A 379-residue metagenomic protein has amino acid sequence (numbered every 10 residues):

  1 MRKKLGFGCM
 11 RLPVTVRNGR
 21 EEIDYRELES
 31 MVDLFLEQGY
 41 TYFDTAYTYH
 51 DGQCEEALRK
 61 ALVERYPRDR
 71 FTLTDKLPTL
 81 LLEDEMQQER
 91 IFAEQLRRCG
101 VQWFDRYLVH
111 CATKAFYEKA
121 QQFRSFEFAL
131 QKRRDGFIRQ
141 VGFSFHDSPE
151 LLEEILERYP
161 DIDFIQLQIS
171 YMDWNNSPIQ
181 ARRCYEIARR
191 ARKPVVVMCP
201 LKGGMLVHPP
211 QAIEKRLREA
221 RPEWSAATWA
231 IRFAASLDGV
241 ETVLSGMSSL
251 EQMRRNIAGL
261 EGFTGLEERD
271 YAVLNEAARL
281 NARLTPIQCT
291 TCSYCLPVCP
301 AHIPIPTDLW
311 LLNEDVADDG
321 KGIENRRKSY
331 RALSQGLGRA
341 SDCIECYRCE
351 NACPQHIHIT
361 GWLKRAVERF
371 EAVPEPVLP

Functional and structural regions predicted by a protein language model:
M1-R2, E37, R59-T72, A93-Q102 (+3 more regions): Acidic (Asp/Glu)-rich catalytic clusters
M1-R70, F128, R134: N-terminal binding-site loop/beta-alpha segment at the start of enzyme catalytic domains that lines or forms
R11-R26, K76-Q87, A115-E118, I213-W224: Active-site mouth loops of central-metabolism enzymes
E21-F35, D84-G100, D147-E157, A226-F233: Short, acidic/polar
D69-L81, Y107-H110: A short, structured active-site edge motif that brings together acidic residues
L96-F116: Active-site groove signature of glycoside hydrolases
A112-I303, T307-W310, A317-K328, A332-L333 (+1 more regions): Beta/alpha (TIM)-barrel catalytic core signal, keyed to glycine-rich beta->alpha loops juxtaposed to Asp/Glu that bind
D318-C346, A372-P379: Short Fe-S-cluster ligation motifs
